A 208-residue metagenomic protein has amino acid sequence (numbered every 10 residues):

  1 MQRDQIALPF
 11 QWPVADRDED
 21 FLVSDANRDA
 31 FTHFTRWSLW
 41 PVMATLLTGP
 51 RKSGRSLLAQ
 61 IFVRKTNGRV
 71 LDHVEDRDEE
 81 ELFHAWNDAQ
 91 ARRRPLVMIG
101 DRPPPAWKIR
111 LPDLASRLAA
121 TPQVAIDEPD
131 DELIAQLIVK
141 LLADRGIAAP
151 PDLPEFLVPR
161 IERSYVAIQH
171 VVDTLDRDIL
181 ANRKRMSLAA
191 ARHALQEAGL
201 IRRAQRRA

Functional and structural regions predicted by a protein language model:
I6-R28: Dynamic helix-loop-helix/coil hinge segments at AAA+ ATPase domain boundaries and subdomain interfaces
N27-L39: Pre-Walker A adenine-sensing motif
V42-L58: Walker A/P-loop nucleotide-binding motif
K65-E81, A85-D88, R92-P103: Conserved P-loop NTPase "ATPase switch" module shared by AAA+ and STAND
P104-A119: Short regulatory helix/loop adjacent to the ATP-binding pocket of P-loop NTPases
T121-L133: Conserved AAA+ ATPase "SRH/arginine-finger" region at the nucleotide-binding site
E155-P159, V166-L180: C-terminal helical "lid" of AAA+/P-loop NTPase domains
I179-E197: Conserved C-terminal helix/linker of AAA+ ATPases
